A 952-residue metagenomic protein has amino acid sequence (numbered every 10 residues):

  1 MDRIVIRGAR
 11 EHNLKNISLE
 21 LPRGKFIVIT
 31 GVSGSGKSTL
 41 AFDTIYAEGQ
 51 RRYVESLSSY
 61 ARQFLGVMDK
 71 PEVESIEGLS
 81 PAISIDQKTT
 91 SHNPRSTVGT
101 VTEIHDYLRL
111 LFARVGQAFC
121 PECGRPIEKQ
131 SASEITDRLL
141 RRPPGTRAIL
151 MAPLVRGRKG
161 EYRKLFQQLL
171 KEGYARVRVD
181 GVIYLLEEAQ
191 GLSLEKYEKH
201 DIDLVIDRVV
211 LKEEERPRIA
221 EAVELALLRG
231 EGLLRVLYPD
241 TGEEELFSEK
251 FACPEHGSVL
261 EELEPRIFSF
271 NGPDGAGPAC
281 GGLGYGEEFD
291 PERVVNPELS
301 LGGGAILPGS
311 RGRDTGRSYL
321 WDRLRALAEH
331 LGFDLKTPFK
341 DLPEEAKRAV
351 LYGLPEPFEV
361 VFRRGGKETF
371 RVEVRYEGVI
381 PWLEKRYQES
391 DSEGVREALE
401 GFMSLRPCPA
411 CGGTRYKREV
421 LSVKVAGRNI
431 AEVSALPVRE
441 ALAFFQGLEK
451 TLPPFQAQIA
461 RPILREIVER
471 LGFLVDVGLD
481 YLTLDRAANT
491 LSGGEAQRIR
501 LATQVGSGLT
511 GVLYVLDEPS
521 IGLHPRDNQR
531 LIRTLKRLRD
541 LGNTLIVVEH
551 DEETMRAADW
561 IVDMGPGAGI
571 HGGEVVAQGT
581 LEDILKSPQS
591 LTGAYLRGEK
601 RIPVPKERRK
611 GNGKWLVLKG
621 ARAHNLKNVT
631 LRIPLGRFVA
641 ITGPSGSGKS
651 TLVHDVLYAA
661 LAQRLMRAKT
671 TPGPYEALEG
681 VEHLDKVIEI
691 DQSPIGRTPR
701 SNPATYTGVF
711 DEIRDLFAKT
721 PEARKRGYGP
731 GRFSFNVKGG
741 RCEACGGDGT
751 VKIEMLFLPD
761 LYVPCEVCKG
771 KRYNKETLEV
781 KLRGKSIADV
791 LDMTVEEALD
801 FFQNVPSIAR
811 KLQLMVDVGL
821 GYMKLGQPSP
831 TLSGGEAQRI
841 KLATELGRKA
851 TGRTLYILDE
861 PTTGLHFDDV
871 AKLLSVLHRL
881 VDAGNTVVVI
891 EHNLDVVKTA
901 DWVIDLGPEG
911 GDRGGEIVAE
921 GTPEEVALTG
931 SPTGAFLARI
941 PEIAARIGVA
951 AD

Functional and structural regions predicted by a protein language model:
M1-D952: Conserved phosphate-binding elements of NTP-dependent enzyme cores
